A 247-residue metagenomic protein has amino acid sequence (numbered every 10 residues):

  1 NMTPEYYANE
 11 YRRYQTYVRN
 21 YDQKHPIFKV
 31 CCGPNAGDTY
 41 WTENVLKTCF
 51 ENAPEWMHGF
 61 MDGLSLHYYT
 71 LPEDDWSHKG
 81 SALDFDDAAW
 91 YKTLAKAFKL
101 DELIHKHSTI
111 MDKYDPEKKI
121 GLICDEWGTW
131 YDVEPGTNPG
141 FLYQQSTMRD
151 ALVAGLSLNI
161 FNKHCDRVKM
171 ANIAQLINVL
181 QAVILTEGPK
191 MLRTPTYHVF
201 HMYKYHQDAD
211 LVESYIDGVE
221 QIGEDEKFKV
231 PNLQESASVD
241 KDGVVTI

Functional and structural regions predicted by a protein language model:
N1, F60, S65-H67, A174: Conserved residues at the C-terminal ends of beta-strands
N1-K47, E73-F98, V133-L156: Active-site cleft segment of glycoside hydrolase catalytic domains centered on the general acid/base Glu
N1-T3, H67-W76, D115-G128: Active-site groove signature of glycoside hydrolases
Y14-Y17, Y21, N44-N52, G63 (+7 more regions): Generic, well-ordered alpha-helical scaffold segments in large soluble proteins
Q15-T42, F98-W130, R167-N178: Aromatic-lined carbohydrate-recognition surfaces of secreted/lumenal glycan-active proteins
T42, W56-G59: Carboxylate/His-rich catalytic cores and anion/metal-binding grooves
Y68, K119-V244: Aromatic/acidic polysaccharide-binding cleft in carbohydrate-active enzymes
